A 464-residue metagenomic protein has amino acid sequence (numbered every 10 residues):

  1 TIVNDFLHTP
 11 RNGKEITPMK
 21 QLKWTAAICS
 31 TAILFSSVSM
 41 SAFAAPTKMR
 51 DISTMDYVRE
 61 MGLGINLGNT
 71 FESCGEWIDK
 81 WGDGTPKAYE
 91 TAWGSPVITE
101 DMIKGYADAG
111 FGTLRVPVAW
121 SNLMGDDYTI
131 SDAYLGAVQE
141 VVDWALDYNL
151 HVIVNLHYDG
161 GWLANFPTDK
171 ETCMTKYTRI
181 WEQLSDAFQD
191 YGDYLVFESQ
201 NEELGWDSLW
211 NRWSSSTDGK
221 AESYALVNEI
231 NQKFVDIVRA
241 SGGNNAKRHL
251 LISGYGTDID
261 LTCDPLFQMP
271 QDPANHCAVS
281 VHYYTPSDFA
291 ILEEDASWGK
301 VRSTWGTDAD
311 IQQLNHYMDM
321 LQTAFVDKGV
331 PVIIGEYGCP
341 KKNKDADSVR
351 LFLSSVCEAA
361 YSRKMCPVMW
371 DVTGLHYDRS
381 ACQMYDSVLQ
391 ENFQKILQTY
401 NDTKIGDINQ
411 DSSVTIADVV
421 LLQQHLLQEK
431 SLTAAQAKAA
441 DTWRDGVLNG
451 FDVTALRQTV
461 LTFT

Functional and structural regions predicted by a protein language model:
T1-K48, I52, I408, L422 (+1 more regions): Gram-positive cell-envelope targeting signals
F35-F43, D402-T464: Cellulosome-associated attachment modules in secreted, modular CAZymes
A44-T113: N-terminal carbohydrate-binding accessory modules
G68-I98, D126-I130, D169, D288-L314: Acidic/histidine-rich helix-loop elements that form or flank divalent-metal/phosphate-binding sites at the catalytic
W77-K87, W120-G136, D159-T175, G205-G219 (+2 more regions): Surface-exposed, active-site-proximal loop segments in enzymatic domains
W93-T113, M124, Y128-Y158, N165-S199 (+1 more regions): An active-site-proximal structural segment forming one wall of the substrate-binding cleft that immediately precedes
M174-T307, D319-C339, S362-M365: Active-site region of glycoside hydrolase catalytic domains
I311-D386: Substrate-binding cleft of secreted/luminal carbohydrate-active enzymes
